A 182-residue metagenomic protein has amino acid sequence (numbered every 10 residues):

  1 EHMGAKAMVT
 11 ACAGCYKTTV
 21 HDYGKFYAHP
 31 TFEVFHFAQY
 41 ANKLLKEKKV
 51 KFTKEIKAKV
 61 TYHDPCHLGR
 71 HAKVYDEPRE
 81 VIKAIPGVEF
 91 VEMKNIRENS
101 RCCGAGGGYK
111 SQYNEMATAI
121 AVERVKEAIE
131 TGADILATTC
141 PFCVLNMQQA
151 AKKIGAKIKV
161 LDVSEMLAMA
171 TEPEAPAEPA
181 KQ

Functional and structural regions predicted by a protein language model:
E1-Q182: Iron-sulfur cluster-binding electron-transfer modules in prokaryotic oxidoreductases
